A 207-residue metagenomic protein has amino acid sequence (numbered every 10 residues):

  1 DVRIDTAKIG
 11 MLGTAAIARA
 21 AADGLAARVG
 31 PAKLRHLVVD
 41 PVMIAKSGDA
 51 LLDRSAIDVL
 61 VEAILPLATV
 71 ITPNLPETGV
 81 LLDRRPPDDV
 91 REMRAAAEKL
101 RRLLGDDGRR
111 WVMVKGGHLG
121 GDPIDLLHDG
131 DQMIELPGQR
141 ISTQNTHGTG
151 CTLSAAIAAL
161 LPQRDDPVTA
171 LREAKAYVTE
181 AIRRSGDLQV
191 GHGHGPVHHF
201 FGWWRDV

Functional and structural regions predicted by a protein language model:
D1-K46, W203: Conserved N-terminal subdomain of the carbohydrate kinase-like
R19, A27-G30, G48-L65: Conserved phosphate-binding/catalytic loop of the ribokinase/pfkB sugar-kinase fold
R54-M133: Conserved phosphate/ATP/ADP-binding segment of small-molecule kinases
V80, Q144-P167: Short, small-residue alpha-helix embedded
P86-R94, P162-R172: Short, charged, surface-exposed loops that flank catalytic or proteolytic processing sites
I134-G148: Short pre-catalytic strand/loop immediately N-terminal to key active-site residues, enriched for Gly-Thr
V168-V207: Charged C-terminal helix
